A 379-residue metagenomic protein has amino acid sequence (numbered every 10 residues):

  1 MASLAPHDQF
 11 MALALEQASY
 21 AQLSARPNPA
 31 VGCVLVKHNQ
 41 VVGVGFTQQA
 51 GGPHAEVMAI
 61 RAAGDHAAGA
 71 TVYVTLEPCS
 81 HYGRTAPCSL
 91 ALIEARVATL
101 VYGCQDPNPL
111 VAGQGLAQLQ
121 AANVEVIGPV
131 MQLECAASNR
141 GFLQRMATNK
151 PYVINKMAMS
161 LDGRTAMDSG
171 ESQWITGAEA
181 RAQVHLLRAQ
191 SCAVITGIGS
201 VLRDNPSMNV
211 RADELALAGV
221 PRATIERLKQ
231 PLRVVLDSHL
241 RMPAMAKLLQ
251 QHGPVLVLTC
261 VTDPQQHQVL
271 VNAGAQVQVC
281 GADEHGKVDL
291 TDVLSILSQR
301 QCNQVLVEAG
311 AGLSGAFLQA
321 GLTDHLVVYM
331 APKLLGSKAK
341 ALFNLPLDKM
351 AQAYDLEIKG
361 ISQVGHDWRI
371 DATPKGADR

Functional and structural regions predicted by a protein language model:
M1-N28, R84, Y152, M159-R379: Enzymes that bind and transform nitrogen-containing heteroaromatic metabolites
L23-A25, G52, L116, V130-A158: Proteins enriched for Cys/Gly/acidic motifs involved in redox and nucleic-acid/cofactor modification
V31-N39, M157-A158, I370: Short beta-strand scaffold segments in enzyme catalytic cores
L35-E134, L232, V261-D263, L318: Zn2+-dependent cytidine deaminase-like catalytic core
K37, T148, P374-K375: Active-site beta-strand termini and strand-to-loop segments that position acidic
P53, N108-V111, Q132-A137, R241-M242 (+2 more regions): Short acidic loop-to-helix transition motifs that present clustered carboxylates
E77, C104-N108, I127-G128, K156 (+3 more regions): Glycine- and other small-residue-rich loops at beta-strand/loop junctions that grip anionic moieties
C88, V111, G115-Q118, M131-N139 (+3 more regions): Internal, well-ordered alpha-helical segments in soluble enzyme and binding-protein domains
